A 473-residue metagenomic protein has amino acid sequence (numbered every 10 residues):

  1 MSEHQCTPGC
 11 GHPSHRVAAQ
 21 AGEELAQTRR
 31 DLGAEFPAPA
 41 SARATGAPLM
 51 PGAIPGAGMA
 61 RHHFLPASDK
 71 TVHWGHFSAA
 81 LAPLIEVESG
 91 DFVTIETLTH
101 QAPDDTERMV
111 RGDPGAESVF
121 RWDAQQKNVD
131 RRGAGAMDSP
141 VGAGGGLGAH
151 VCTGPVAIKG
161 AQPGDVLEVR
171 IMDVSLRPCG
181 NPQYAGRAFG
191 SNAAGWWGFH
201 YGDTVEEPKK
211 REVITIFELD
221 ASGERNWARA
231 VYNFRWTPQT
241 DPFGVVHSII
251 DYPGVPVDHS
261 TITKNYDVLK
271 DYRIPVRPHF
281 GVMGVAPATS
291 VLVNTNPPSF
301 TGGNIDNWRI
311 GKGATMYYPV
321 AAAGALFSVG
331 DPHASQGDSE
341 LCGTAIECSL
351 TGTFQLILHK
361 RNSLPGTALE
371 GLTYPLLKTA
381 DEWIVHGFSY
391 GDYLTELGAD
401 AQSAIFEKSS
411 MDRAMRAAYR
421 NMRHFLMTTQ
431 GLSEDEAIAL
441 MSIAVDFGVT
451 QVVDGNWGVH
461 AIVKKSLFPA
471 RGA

Functional and structural regions predicted by a protein language model:
M1-A21: Histidine-centered metal-binding segments
A21-F77: Short, Gly/Pro- and small/polar-rich lid/capping loops
A53-G56, A60-G144: N-terminal, Lys/Arg-enriched amphipathic/low-complexity engagement segments that precede the first folded domain
A67-S78, G145-C152, V293-T301: Short, structured beta-strand/loop micro-motifs enriched in basic residues and often containing a Trp
V87, I158-A161, I310: Short, well-ordered loop/turn sites that connect or cap secondary structure elements
Q125-P178: Long, hydrophobic/aromatic-enriched structural stretches that serve as scaffold segments
V166-K378, R420, M427, E434-D435 (+2 more regions): Glycine-rich anion/phosphate-binding loop at the beta-strand->alpha-helix junction
E370-S433: A hydrophobic, small-residue-rich beta->alpha segment in the mid-to-C-terminal subdomain of diverse proteins
